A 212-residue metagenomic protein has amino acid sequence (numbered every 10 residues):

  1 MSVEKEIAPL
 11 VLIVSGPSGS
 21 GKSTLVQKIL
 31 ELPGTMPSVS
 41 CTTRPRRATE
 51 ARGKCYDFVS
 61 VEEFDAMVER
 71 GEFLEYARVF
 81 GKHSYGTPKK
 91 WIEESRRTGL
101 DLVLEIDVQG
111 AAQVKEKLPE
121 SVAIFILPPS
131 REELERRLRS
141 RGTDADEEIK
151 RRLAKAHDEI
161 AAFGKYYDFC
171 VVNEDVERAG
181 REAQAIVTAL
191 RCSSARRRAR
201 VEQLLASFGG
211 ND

Functional and structural regions predicted by a protein language model:
M1-V11: Extreme N-terminal, non-catalytic leader segments that precede Walker-type/kinase nucleotide-binding cores
S15-P17: P-loop (Walker A) phosphate-binding loop of NTP-binding proteins
K22: Conserved lysine of the Walker
L25-V26: Post-Walker A alpha-helix
L30-V39: Post-Walker A helix-loop "phosphate-sensing" segment adjacent to the P-loop in P-loop NTPases
S40-L102, Q109-A112: ATP-dependent small-molecule kinase phosphotransfer cores that center on conserved nucleotide phosphate-binding segments
L102-D107, E116-S140, V172-E174: Conserved phosphate-donor/acceptor-positioning beta-strand/loop module used by diverse small-molecule
T143-D212: Small-molecule kinase domains that catalyze NTP-dependent phosphoryl transfer to phosphate-bearing small molecules
